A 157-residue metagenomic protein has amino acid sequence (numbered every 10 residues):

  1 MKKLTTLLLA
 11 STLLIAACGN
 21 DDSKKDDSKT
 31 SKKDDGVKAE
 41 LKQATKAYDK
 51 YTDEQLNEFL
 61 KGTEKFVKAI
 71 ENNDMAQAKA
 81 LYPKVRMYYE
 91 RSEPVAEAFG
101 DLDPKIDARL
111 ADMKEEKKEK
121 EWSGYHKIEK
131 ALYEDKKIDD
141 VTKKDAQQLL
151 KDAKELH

Functional and structural regions predicted by a protein language model:
M1-L4, L8: Positively charged n-region of N-terminal signal peptides that target proteins for export
L14-A17: C-terminal motif of bacterial Sec signal peptides marking the signal peptidase cleavage site
G19-K33: Intrinsically disordered, low-complexity, charge-biased segments
K32-H157: Mature extracytoplasmic or organellar-lumen-exposed domains after removal of signal/transit peptides
